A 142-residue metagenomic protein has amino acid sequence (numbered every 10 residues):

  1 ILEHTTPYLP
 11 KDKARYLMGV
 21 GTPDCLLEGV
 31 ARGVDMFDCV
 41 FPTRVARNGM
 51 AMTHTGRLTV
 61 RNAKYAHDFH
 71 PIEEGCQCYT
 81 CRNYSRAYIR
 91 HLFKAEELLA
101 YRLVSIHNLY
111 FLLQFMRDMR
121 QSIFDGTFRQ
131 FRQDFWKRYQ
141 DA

Functional and structural regions predicted by a protein language model:
I1-I72: Glycine-rich phosphate/ribose-binding loops and adjacent secondary-structure elements that form binding surfaces
E73-A142: C-terminal extensions of enzymes
